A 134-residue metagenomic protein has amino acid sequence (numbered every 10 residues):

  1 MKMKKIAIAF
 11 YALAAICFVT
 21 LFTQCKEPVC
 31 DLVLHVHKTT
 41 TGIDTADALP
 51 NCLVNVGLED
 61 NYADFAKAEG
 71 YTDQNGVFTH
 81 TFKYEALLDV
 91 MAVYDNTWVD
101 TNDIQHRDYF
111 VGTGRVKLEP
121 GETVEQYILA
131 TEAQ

Functional and structural regions predicted by a protein language model:
M1-Q24: Sec-dependent bacterial lipoprotein signal peptides
K26-P28: Bacterial signal peptide processing site
L32-G42: A short, amphipathic beta-strand motif
T41-A63: Short, ordered, surface-exposed loop/turn motifs in non-cytosolic proteins
D60-V77: Short, acidic Ser/Thr/Gly-rich low-complexity loop/linker segments typical of extracellular and cell-surface proteins
V77-D89: Short Pro-Gly-centered beta-turn/loop motif in secreted/extracellular proteins
D95-E125: Structured interaction patches on ligand/partner-binding surfaces of diverse proteins
E122-Q134: Compositionally biased low-complexity segments at domain edges in trafficked proteins and select soluble regulators
